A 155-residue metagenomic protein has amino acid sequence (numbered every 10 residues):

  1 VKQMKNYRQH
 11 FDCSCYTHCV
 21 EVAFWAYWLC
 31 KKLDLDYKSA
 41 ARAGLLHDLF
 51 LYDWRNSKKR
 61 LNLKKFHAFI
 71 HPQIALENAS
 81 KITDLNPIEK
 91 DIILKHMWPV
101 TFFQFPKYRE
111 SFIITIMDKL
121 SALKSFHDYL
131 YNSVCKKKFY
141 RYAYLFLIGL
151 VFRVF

Functional and structural regions predicted by a protein language model:
V1-F155: Metal-dependent phosphohydrolase cores
